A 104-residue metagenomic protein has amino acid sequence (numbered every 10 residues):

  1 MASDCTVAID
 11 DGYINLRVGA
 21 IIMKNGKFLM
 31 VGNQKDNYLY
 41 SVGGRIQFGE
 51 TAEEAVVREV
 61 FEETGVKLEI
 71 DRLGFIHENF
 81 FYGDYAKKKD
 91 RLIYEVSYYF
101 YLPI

Functional and structural regions predicted by a protein language model:
M1-G19, N25, K87-R91: Acidic, metal-coordinating catalytic segment for phosphate/diphosphate chemistry, firing primarily on the Nudix
N15, M23, S41, L68 (+1 more regions): Short connector loops at helix/strand junctions that flank enzyme active sites, especially segments positioning acidic
N15, Y40, Q47, F81-Y82: Generic, ordered loop/turn and secondary-structure boundary motif
I21, M30, Y99-Y101: Conserved hydrophobic/aromatic beta-strand scaffold that supports enzyme active sites
K24-V66, F75: Conserved Nudix-box catalytic region and its N-terminal flanking loop in Nudix hydrolases and closely related
I70-R72: Extracellular/lumenal ectodomain signal focusing on beta-strand-rich modules and carbohydrate-recognition contexts
G74-F80: Generic short beta-strand segments
F80-I104: Active-site-adjacent beta-strand/loop module that shapes the phosphate/pyrophosphate-binding cleft
